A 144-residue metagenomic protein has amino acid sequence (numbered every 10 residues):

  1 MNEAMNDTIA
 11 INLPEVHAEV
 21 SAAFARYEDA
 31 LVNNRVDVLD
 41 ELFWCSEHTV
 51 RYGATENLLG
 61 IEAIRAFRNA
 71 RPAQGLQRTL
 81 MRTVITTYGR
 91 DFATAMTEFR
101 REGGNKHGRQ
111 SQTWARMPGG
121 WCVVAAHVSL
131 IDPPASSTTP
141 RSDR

Functional and structural regions predicted by a protein language model:
M1-L42, P134-R144: Short, low-complexity N-terminal intrinsically disordered segments enriched in polar/charged residues
N2, T94, H107-T138: Short beta-strand edge/turn micro-motifs at domain boundaries
V16-E19, V50-T55, E62-H107: Surface-exposed, charged secondary-structure patches
A23, R35-V38, F67-R68, M81 (+1 more regions): Hydrophobic alpha-helical segments typical of transmembrane helices and their membrane-interface/capping positions
Y27, L39-D40, H48, G60 (+3 more regions): Hydrophobic pocket/interface hotspot
L39-E41, R51-Y52, T79-L80, V124-A125: Short, hydrophobic secondary-structure boundary micro-motifs
F43-W44, F99-R101, H127-L130: Short beta-strand segments enriched in hydrophobic/aromatic residues within well-folded beta-rich domains
C45, Y88-G89, M117: Structural motif
